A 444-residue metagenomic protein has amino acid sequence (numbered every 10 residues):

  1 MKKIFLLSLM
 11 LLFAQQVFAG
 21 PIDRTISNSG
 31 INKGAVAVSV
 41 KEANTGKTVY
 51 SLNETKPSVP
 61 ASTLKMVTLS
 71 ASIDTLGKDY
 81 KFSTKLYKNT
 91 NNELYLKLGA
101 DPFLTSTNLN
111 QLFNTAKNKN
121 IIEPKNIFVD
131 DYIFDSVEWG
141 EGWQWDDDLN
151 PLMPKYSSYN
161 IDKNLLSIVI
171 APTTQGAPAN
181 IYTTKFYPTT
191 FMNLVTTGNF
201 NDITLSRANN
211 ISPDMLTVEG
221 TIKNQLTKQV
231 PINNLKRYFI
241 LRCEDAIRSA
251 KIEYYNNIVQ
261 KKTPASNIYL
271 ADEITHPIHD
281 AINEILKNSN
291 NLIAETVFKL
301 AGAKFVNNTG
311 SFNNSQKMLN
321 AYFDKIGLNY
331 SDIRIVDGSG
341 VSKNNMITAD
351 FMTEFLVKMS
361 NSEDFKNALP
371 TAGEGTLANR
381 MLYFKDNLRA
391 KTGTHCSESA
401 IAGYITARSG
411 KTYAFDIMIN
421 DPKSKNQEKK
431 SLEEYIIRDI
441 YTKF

Functional and structural regions predicted by a protein language model:
I4-F13: Sec-dependent N-terminal signal peptides
F18-P57, L76-D79, T115-E123: Beta-lactamase-like hydrolase cores
I26, L76-N329, T442-K443: Conserved serine DD-peptidase/penicillin-binding transpeptidase domain and beta-lactam-recognizing active-site
V38-V40, T84-L86, A402: Short beta-strand scaffold segments in enzyme catalytic cores
V49-S51, N288, F298-F444: Small-residue-rich helix-loop
S51-A71: Short active-site loop at a secondary-structure junction that contains or immediately precedes the catalytic residue(s)
